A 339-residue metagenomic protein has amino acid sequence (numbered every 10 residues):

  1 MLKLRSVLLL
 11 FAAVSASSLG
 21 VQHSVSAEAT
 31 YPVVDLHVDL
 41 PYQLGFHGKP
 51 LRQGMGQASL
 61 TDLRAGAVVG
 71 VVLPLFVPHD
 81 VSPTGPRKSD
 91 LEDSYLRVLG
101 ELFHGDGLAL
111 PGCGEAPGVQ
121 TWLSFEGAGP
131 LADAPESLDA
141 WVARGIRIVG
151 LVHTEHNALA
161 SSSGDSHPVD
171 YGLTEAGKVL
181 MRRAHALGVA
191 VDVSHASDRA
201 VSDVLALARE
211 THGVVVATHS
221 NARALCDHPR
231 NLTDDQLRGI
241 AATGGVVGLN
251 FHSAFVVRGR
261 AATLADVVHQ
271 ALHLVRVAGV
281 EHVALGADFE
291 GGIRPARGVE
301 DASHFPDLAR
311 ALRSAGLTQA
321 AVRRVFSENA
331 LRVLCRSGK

Functional and structural regions predicted by a protein language model:
M1-R5: Positively charged n-region of N-terminal signal peptides that target proteins for export
V7-S18: Bacterial N-terminal signal peptides
S18-P168, K178, E210, D227-L285 (+1 more regions): N-terminal hydrophobic targeting/anchoring segments and the immediately downstream early-domain regions of hydrolases
V33-L40, A196, A217-S220: Histidine-centered catalytic micro-motifs
D170-L205: Loop-centered beta-sheet repeat module
S202-L207, T211-N221, V299, D307-L308: A short alpha/beta connector and helix-capping loop motif
A224: Active-site environment of non-heme Fe oxygenases that use a 2-His-1-carboxylate facial triad
